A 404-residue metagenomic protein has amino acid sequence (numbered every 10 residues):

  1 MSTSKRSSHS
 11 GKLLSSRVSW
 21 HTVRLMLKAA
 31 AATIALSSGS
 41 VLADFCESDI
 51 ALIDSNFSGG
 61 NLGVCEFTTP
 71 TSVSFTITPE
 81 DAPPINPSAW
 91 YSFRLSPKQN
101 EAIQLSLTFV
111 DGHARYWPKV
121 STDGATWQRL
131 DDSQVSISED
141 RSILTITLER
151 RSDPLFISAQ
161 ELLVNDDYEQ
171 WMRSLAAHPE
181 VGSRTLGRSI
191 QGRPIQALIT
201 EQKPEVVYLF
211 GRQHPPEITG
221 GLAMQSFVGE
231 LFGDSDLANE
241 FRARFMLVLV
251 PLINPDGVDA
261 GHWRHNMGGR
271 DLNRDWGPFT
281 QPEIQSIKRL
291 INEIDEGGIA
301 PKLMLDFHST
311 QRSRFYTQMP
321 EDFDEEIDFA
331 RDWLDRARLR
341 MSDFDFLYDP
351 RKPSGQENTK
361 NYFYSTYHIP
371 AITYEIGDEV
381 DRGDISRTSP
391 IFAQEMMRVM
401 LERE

Functional and structural regions predicted by a protein language model:
M1-T22: N-terminal secretory signal peptides that target proteins for export/translocation
L13-L14, L25-L27, L42: Leucine-biased recognition of intrinsically disordered, low-complexity hydrophobic segments
R24-A35: Sec-dependent signal peptide recognition, specifically the positively charged N-region followed immediately by
S38-G39: N-terminal signal peptide c-region/cleavage motif recognized by signal peptidases
L42-L144, R151: Extreme N-terminal flexible tails
E139-P179: Extended acidic/polar, glycine-enriched regions that form or flank non-catalytic beta-rich accessory modules
L162, N273, F315-F323, D349 (+1 more regions): Active-site-adjacent mobile loop/cap segments within catalytic or ligand-binding domains
E180-Q196, Q202-L347, I369-D378: Active-site/substrate-binding loop(s) of hydrolase catalytic cores
